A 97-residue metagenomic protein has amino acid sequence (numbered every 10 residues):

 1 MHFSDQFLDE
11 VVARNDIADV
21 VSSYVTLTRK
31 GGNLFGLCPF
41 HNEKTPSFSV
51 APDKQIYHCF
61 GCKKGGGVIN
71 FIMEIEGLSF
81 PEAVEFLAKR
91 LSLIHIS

Functional and structural regions predicted by a protein language model:
M1-L93, S97: N-terminal structured subdomain of primase-like DNA metabolism proteins
